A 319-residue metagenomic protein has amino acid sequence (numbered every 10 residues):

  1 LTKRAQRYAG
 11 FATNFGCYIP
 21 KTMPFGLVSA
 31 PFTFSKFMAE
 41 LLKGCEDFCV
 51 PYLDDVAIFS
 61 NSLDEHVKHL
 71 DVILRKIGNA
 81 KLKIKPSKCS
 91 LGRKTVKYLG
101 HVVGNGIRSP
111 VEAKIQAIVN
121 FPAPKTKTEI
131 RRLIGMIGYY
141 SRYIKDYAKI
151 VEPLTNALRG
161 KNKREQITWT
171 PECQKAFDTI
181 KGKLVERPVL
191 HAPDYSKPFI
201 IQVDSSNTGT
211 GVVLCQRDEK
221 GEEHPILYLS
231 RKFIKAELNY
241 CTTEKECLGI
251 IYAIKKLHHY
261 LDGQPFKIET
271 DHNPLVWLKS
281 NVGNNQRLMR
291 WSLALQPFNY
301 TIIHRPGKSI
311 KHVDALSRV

Functional and structural regions predicted by a protein language model:
L1-P265, P274-N281, N285-W291, Q296-I302 (+1 more regions): Retroelement reverse transcriptase polymerase core
K267-E269: C-terminal accessory regions
K311-A315, V319: Short, Lys/Arg-enriched alpha-helical microdomains
